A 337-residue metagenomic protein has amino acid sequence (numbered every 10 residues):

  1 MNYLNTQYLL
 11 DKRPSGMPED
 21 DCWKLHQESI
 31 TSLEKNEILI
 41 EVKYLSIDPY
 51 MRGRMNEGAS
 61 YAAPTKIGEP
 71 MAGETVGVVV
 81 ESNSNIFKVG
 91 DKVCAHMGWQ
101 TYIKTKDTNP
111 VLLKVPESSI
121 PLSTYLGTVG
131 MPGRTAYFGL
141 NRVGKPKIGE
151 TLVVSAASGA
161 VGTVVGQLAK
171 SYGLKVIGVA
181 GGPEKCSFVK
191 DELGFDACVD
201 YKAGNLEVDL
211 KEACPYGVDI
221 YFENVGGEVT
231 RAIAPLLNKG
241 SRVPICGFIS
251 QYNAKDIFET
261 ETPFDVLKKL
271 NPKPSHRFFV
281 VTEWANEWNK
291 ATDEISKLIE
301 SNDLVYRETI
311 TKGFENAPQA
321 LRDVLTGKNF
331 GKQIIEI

Functional and structural regions predicted by a protein language model:
Y3, A285-I337: C-terminal hydrophobic helical "lid"/dimerization subdomain of Rossmann-like NAD(P)H-dependent oxidoreductases
I30-I47, M55-W99: Glycine-rich beta-strand-centered segment in the early N-terminal region that forms part of a ligand/cofactor-binding
G73-V78, I86-A156: NAD(P)H dinucleotide-binding glycine-rich loop of Rossmann-like/cofactor-binding domains, especially the beta1-alpha1
K92, T151, K175, S241-R242 (+1 more regions): Short glycine-centered segments of the SAM/dcSAM-binding site in methyltransferase folds
Q100-T101, G181-D191, E259-V266: Short, glycine/polar-rich helix-capping loops at beta-to-alpha or helix-loop-helix junctions that flank or form
L126-G204: Mid-domain Rossmann-like dinucleotide-binding core that forms the NAD(H)/NADP(H) cofactor-binding site
N205-P215: Short amphipathic alpha-helix with an adjacent loop that forms part of the alpha/beta core around
E228-L304, I337: Glycine-rich phosphate-binding loop and adjacent beta-alpha segment of Rossmann(oid) nucleotide-cofactor-binding
